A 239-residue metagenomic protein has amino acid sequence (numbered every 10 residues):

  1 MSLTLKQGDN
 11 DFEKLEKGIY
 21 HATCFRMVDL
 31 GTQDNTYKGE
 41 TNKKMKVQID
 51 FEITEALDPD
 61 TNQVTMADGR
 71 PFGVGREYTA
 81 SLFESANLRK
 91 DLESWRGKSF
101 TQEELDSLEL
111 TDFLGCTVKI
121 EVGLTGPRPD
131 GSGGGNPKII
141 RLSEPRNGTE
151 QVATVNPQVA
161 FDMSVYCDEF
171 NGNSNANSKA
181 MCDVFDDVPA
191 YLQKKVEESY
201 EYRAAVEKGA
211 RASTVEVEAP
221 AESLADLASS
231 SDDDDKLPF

Functional and structural regions predicted by a protein language model:
M1-F239: Short beta-rich binding modules
